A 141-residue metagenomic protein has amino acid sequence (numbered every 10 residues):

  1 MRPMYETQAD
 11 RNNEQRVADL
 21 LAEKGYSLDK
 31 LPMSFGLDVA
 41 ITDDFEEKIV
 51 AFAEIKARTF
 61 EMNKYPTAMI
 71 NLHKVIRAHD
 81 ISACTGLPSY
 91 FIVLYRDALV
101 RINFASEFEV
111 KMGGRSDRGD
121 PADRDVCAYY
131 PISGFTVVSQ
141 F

Functional and structural regions predicted by a protein language model:
M1-M33: Acidic-basic catalytic patches of nuclease active cores, encompassing PD-(D/E)XK and other metal-cofactor nuclease
Y26, E47-I49, L87-P88: Short coil/turn segments at beta-strand junctions that form active-site/ligand-binding loops
M33-L37, D97-L99: Short acidic/glycine-enriched loop/turn segments that link adjacent beta-strands
D38, F60-N63, E109-M112: A short local loop/turn or secondary-structure capping micro-motif enriched for an aromatic residue
V39-I41, F45-E61: Conserved catalytic cores of phosphodiester-cleaving nucleases, focusing on short active-site segments
R58-R77, I81: Mg2+/Mn2+-dependent nuclease catalytic core
H79-E107: Nucleic-acid nuclease catalytic cores
V100-F141: Intrinsically disordered, low-complexity terminal regions enriched in charged/polar residues
